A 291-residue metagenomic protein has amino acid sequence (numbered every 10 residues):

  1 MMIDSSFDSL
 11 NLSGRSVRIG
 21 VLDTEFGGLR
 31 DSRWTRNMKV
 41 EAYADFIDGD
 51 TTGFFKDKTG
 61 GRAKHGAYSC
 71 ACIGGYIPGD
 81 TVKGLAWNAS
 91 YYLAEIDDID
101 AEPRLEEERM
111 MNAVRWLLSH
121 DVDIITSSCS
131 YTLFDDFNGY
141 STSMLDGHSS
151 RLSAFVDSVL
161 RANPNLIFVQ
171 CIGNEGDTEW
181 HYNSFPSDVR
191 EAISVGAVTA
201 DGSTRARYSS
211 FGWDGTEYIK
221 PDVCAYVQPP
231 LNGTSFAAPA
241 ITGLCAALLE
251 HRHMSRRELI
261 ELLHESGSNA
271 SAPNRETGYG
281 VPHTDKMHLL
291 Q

Functional and structural regions predicted by a protein language model:
D4, G66, C70, M110-V114 (+7 more regions): Extracytoplasmic/secreted envelope proteins and their assembly/folding machinery, especially bacterial periplasmic
S6-E106, V122-D123, D136, N163-N165 (+5 more regions): Subtilisin-like serine protease catalytic core
V21-E25, C72-Y76, A94-D98, S127-Y131 (+6 more regions): Active-site-proximal beta-strand/loop segments in catalytic clefts of secreted hydrolases
D23, V40, A44-G49, H181-E250 (+1 more regions): Extracellular S/T/G-rich loop segment that most often corresponds to the catalytic His/Ser-adjacent loop
K58-A67, H148, P229-T242: Gly/Ser-rich catalytic serine loop of serine hydrolases
G74-P78, R115-S119, D157-P164, A197 (+3 more regions): Sec-exported extracytoplasmic/periplasmic mature domains
I96-S187, L231-P239, R275-E276: Substrate-binding/access-modulating region of protease and related hydrolase catalytic domains
G278-Q291: Catalytic cores of secreted or luminal carbohydrate-active enzymes
